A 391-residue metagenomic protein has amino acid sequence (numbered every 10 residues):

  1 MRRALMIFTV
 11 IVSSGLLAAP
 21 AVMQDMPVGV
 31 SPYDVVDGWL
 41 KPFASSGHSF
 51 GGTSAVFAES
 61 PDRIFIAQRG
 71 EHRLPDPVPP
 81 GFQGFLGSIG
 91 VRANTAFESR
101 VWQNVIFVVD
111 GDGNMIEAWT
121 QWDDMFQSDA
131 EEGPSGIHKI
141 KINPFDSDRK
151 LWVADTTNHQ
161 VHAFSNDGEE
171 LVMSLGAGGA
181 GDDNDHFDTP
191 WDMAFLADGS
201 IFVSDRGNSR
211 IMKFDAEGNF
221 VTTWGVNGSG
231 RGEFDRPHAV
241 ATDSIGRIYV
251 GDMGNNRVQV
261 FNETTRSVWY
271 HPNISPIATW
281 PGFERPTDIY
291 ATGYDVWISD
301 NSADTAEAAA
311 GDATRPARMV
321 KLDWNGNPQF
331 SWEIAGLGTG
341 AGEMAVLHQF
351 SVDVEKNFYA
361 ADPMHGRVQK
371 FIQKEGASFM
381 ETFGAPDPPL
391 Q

Functional and structural regions predicted by a protein language model:
M1-A4: Positively charged n-region of N-terminal signal peptides that target proteins for export
M6-L16: Bacterial N-terminal signal peptides
V22-Q391: Eukaryotic scaffold repeat domains enriched in small/polar residues
